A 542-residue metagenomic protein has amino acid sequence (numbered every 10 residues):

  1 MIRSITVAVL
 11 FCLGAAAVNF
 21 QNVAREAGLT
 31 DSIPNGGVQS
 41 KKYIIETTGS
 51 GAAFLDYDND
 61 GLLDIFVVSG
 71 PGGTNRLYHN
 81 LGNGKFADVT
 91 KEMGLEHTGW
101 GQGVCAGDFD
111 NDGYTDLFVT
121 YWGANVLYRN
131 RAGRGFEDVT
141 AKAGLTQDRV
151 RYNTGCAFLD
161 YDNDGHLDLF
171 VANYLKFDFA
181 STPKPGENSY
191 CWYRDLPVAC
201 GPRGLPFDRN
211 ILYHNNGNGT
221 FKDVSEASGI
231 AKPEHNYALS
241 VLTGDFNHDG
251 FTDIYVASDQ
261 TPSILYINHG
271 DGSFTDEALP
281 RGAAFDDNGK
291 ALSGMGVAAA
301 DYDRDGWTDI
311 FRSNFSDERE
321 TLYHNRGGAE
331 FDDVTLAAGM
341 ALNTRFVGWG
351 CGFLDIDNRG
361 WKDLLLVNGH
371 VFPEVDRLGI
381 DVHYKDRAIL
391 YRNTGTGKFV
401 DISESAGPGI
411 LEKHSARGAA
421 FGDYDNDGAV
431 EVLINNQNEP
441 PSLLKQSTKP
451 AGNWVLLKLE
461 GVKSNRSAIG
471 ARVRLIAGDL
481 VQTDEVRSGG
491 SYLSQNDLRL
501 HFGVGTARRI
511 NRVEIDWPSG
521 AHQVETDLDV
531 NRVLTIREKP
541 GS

Functional and structural regions predicted by a protein language model:
S4-G14: Bacterial N-terminal signal peptides
A17-N19, G37, G339, P373 (+1 more regions): Gly/Ser/Thr/Pro-enriched helix-cap/hinge segments flanking short amphipathic alpha-helices
A17-V23, G73-V89, A124-V139, T182-G186 (+7 more regions): Beta-propeller blade repeat segments, especially FG-GAP/WD-type strand-to-loop junctions in 6- to 7-bladed propeller
L29-G51, M93-C105, L145-A157, L205-P206 (+7 more regions): Repeat-based blade/solenoid architectures
G49-N59, H79, G101-T115, R129 (+10 more regions): Beta-propeller blade termini
G61-S69, D112-Y121, L169-N173, D249 (+5 more regions): Hydrophobic beta-strand segments that make up the repeating blades of beta-propeller and related beta-repeat
N173-L205, L366-H383: Short, conserved, GDST-rich strand-edge loop motifs in beta-rich repeat architectures
L205, N216-N218, S228-T396, S403-R417: Beta-propeller domains
